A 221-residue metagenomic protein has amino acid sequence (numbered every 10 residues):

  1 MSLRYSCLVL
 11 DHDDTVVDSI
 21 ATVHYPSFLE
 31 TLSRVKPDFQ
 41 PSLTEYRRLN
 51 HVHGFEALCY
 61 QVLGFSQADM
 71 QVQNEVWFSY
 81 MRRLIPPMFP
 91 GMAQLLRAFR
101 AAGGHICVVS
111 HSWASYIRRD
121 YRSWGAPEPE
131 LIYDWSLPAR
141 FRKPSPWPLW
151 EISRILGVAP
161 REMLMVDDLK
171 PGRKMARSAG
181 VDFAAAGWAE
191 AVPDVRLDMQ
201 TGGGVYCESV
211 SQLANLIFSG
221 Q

Functional and structural regions predicted by a protein language model:
M1-S6, A114, R118-Q221: Asp-based, Mg2+/Mn2+-dependent phosphohydrolase catalytic module
S2-R97, A101, R118: N-terminal helical cap/lid subdomain that shapes the substrate entry/recognition surface in HAD-like hydrolases
L43, R82-R83, G104, S136 (+1 more regions): Short, contiguous strand/loop micro-motifs
M88, V109, F141: Residue-level marker of regulatory loop/turn positions in helix-turn-helix DNA-binding domains and in histidine
M92-R122, Y133-W135: Substrate-recognition element of Asp-dependent hydrolases with the DxDx(T/V) motif
